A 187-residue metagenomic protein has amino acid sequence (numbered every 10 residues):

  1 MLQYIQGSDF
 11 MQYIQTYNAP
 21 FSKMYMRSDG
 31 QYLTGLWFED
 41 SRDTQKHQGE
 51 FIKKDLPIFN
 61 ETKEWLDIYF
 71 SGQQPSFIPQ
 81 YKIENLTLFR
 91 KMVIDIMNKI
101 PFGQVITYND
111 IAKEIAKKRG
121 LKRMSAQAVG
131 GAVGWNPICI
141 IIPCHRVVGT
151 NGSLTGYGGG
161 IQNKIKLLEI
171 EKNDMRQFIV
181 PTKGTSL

Functional and structural regions predicted by a protein language model:
M1-G120, M124, I170, D174-L187: Basic nucleic-acid-binding alpha-helical/helix-turn surface characteristic of O6-alkylguanine DNA
L121-Q127, L154-Q162: Flexible, gly/pro- and Lys/Arg-enriched active-site loops
K122-I138: Regulatory, non-catalytic segments
C139-G158: Charged low-complexity interaction tracts in eukaryotic proteins
G159-M175: A short, Lys/Arg-enriched interface patch at domain edges and termini
